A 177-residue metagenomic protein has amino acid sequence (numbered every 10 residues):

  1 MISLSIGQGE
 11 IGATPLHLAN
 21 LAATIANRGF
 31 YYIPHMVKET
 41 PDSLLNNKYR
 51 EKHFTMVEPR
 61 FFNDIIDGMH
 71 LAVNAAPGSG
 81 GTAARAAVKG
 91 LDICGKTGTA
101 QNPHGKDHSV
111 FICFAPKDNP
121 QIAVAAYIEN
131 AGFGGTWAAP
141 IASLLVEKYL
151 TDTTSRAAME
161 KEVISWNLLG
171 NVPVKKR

Functional and structural regions predicted by a protein language model:
M1-H53, R60, I66-R156: Active-site beta-strand/loop architecture of penicillin-binding DD-peptidases
R156-R177: Short, highly charged C-terminal tails/helix-capping segments
